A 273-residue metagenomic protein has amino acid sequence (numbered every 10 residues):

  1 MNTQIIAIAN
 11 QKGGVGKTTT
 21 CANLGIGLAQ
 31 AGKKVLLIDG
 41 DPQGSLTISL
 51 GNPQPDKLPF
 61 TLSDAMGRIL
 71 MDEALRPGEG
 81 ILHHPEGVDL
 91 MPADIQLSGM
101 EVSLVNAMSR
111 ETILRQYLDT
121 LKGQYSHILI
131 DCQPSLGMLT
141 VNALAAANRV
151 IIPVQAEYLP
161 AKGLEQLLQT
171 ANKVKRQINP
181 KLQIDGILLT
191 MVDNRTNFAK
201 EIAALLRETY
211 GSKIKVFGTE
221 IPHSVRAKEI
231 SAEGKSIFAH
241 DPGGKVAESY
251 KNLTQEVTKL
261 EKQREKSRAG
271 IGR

Functional and structural regions predicted by a protein language model:
M1-R273: P-loop NTP-binding core
